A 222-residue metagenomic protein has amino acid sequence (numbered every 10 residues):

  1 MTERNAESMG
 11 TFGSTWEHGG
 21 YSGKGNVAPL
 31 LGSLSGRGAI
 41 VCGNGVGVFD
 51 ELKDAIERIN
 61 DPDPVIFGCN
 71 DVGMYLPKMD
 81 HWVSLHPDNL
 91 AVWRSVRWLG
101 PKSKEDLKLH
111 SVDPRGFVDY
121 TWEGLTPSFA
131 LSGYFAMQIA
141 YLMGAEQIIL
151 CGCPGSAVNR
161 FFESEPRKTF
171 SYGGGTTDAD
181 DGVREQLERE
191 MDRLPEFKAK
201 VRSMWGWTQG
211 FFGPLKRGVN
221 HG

Functional and structural regions predicted by a protein language model:
T2-G222: Metal-ion/cofactor- or nucleotide/acyl-coenzyme-handling active-site neighborhoods
